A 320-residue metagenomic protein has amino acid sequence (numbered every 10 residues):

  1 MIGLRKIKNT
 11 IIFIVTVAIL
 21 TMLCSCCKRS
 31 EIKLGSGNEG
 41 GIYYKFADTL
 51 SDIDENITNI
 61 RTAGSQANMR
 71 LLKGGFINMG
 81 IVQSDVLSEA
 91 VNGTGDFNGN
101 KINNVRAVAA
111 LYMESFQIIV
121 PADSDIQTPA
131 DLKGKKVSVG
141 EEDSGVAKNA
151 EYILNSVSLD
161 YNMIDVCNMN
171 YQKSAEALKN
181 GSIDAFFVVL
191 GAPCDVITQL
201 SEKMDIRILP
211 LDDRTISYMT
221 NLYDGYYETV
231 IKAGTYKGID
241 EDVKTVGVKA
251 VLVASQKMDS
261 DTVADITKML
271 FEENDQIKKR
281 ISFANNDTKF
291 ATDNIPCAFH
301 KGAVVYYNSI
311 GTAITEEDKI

Functional and structural regions predicted by a protein language model:
I2-F13: Bacterial N-terminal signal peptides that target proteins for export
M22-S25: C-terminal motif of bacterial Sec signal peptides marking the signal peptidase cleavage site
R29-I57, E114-N180, D293, C297-G302 (+1 more regions): Bilobed "Venus flytrap"/periplasmic-binding protein-like clamshell domains and structurally analogous long
I42-K73, N78-M79, I239-D240: Extracytoplasmic small-molecule ligand-binding "clamshell" domains of the periplasmic binding protein/Venus flytrap
G74-M113, D123-D125, G191-V196: Acidic, polar ligand-binding/catalytic clefts
S84-V86, T94-D96, S124, Y161-L252: Pocket-lining segment of extracytoplasmic ligand-binding domains
K135-Y152, Y223-A298: Ligand-binding clefts/hinges and TM-proximal coupling segments of bilobed small-molecule sensing domains
M169, K173, K179-N180, L190-I208 (+2 more regions): An extracytoplasmic/periplasmic, membrane-proximal ligand-sensing/linker region
